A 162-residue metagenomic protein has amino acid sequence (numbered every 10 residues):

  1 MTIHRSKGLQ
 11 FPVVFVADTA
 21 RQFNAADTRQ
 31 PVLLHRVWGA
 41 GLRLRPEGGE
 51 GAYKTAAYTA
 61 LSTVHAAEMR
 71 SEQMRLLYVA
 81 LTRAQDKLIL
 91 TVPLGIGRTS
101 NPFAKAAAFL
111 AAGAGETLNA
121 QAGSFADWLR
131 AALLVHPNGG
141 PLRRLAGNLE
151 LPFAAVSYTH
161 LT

Functional and structural regions predicted by a protein language model:
M1-R83, P93-L94, V156-Y158: Conserved helicase C-terminal RecA-like lobe
A17, T91-R98, F103-A111: Segments forming glycine/polar-rich beta-alpha architectures that bind adenosine-containing cofactors
T19-Q22, L94-G97, L118-F125: Solvent-exposed, charged interface segments at domain starts and junctions
T28-R29, V37-G39, A56, K105 (+3 more regions): N-terminal functional modules and adjacent low-complexity/disordered segments of proteins
K54, Y58, F103, A122-A126: Alpha-helix initiation and N-capping motif
L110-L161: C-terminal, charged and often intrinsically disordered regions of DNA end-processing helicases and nucleases
